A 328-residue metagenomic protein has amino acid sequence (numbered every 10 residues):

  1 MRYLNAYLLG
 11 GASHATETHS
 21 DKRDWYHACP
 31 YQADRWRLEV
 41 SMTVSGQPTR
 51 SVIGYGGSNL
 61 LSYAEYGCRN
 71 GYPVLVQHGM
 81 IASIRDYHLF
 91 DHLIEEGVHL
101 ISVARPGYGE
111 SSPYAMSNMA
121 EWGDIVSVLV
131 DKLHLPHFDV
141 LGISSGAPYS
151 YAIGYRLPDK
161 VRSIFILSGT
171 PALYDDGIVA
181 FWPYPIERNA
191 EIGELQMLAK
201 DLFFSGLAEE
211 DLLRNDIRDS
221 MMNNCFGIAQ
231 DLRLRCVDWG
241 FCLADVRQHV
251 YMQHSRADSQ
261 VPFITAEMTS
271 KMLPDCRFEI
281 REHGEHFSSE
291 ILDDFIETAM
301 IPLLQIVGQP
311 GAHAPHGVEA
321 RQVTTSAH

Functional and structural regions predicted by a protein language model:
N59-E110: Conserved HGGG/HGGXW glycine-rich cap/lid loop of the alpha/beta-hydrolase fold
E121-F138: Conserved acidic catalytic loop of the alpha/beta-hydrolase fold
H137-D175: Conserved hydrolase catalytic core segment
I164-I192: Flexible "cap/lid" loop of the alpha/beta hydrolase fold
I186-C242: Alpha/beta-hydrolase
V246, M252-H254: Short beta-strand/loop motif that positions the catalytic acidic residue of the alpha/beta-hydrolase fold
S259-T265: Conserved alpha/beta-hydrolase "acid-adjacent" motif
C276-H328: Catalytic active-site module of serine/aspartate enzymes centered on a nucleophile-bearing elbow/loop
